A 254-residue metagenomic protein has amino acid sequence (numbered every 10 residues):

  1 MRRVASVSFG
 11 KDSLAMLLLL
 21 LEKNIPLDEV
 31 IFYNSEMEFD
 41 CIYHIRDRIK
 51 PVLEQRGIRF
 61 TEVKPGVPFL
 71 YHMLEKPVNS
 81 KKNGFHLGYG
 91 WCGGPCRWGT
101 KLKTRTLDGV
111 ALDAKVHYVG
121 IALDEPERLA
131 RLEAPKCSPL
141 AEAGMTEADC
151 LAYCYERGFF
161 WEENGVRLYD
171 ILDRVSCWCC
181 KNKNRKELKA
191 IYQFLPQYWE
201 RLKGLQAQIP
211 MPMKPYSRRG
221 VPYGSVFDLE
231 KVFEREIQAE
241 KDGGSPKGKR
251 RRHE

Functional and structural regions predicted by a protein language model:
M1-E254: Nucleotide-activated chemistry modules centered on ATP-dependent adenylation/adenylyltransferase
